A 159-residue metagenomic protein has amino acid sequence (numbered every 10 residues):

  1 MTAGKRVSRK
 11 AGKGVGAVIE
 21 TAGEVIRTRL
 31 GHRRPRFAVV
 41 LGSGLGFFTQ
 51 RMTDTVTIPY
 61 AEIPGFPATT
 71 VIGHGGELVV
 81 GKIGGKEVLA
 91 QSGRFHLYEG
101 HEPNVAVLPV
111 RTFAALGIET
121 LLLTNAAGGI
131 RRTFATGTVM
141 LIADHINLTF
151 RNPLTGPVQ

Functional and structural regions predicted by a protein language model:
T2-Q159: Metabolite-binding pocket within alpha/beta catalytic cores that recognizes anionic/polar moieties
